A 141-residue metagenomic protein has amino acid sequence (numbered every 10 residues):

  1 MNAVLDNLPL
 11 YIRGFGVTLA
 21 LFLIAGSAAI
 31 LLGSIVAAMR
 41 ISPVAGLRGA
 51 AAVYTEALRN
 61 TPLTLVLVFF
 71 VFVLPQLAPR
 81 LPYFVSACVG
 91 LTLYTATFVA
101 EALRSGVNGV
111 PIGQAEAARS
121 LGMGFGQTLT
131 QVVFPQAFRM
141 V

Functional and structural regions predicted by a protein language model:
M1-V141: Transmembrane alpha-helices and adjacent helix-loop boundaries
